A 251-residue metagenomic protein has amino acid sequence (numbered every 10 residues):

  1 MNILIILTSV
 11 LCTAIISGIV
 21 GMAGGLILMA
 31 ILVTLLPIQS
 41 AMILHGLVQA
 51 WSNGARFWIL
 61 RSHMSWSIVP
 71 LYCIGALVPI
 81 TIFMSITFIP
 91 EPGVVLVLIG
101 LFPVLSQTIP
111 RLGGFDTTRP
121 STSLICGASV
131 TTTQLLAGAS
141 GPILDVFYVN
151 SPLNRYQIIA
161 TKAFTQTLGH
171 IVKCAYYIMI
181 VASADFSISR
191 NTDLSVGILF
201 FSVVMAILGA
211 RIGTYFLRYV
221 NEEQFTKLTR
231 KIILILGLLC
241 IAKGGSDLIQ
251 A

Functional and structural regions predicted by a protein language model:
I3-L71, G127, G141-V203, I207 (+1 more regions): Small-residue-rich hydrophobic segments that form or flank transmembrane alpha-helices in multi-pass membrane proteins
Q39-P110: Membrane helix-loop-helix hairpins that form the core translocation module of multi-pass transporters
A55-R61, L96-T122, T214-Y215, G237-A251: Transmembrane helix exit motif
S65-G75, V95-I99, T118-A128, A160-A163 (+1 more regions): Cytoplasmic-side transmembrane-helix entry/capping segments in multi-pass membrane proteins
V78, I82, I86, L208-I212 (+2 more regions): Hydrophobic side-chain positions within alpha-helical transmembrane segments of multi-pass secondary transporters
M84-P92, I178-S195, Y219, S246-A251: Membrane-interface helix termini and inter-helical loops of multi-pass transporters
F102-A160: Membrane-embedded helical hairpins/re-entrant loop segments and their flanking transmembrane helices within multi-pass
R211-I235: Interfacial loop-to-transmembrane junctions
